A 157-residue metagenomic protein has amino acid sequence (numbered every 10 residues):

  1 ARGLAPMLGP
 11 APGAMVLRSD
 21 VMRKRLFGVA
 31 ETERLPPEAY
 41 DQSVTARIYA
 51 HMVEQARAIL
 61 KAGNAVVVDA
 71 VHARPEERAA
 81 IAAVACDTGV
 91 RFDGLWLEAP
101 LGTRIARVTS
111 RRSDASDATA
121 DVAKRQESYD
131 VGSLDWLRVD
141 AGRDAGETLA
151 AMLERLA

Functional and structural regions predicted by a protein language model:
P6-N64: Conserved substrate/cofactor phosphate-moiety recognition/catalytic segment in nucleotide-dependent phosphotransferases
R18, V44-Y49, E77, R104 (+1 more regions): Helical mechanochemical/support elements of P-loop NTPase systems and associated helical scaffolds
V21-R23, H72-A73, E98-I105, R143-A145: Conserved nucleotide-binding/hydrolysis micro-motifs of P-loop NTPases
E33-P36, A85, R111-A115: Short, hinge-like loop/turn segments at secondary-structure boundaries
Y40-W96: Glycine-rich phosphate-binding loop used to anchor ATP phosphates in small-molecule kinases, encompassing both
D87-V108, V139: Conserved phosphate-donor/acceptor-positioning beta-strand/loop module used by diverse small-molecule
S110-A157: Small-molecule kinase domains that catalyze NTP-dependent phosphoryl transfer to phosphate-bearing small molecules
